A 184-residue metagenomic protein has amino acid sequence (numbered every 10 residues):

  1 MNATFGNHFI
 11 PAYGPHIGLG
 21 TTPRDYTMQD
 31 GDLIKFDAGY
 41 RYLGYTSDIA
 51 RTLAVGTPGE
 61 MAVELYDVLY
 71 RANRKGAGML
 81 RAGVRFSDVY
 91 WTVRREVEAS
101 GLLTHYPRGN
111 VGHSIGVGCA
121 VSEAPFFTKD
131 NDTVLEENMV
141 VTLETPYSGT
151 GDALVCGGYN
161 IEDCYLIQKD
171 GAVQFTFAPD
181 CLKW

Functional and structural regions predicted by a protein language model:
M1-W184: Active-site neighborhoods and metal-handling regions in enzymes and metal-associated proteins
